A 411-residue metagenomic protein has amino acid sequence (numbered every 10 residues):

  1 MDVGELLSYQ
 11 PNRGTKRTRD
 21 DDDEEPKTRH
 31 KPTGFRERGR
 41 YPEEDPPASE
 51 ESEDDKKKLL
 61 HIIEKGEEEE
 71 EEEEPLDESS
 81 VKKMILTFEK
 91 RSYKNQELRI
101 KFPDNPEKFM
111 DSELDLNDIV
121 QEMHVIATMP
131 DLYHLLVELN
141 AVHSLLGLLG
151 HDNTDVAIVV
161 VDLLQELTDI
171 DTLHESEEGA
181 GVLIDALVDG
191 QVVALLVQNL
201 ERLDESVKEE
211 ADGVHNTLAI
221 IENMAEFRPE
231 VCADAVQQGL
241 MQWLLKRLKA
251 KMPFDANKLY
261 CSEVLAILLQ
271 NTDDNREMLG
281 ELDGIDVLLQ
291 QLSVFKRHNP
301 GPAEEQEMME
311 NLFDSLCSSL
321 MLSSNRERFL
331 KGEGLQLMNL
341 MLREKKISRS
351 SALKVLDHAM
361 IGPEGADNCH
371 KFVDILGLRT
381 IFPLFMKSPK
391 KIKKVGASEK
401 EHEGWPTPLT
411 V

Functional and structural regions predicted by a protein language model:
M1-L132, Q165, D169, L183-V188 (+2 more regions): N-terminal "cap/leader" segments of large eukaryotic alpha-helical scaffolds
K56, K108-H124, N153-S176, V188-G190 (+10 more regions): Alpha-helical solenoid repeats of the armadillo/HEAT superfamily in eukaryotic scaffolding/adaptor proteins
F102-P106, T128-M129, L136, A141-L146 (+7 more regions): HEAT/HEAT-like alpha-solenoid repeats
H124, Y133-H134, L146, V197 (+5 more regions): Amphipathic alpha-helical repeat scaffolds
D131, A180-V182, P229, D273: Leucine-rich repeat
V142-I158: Blade-loop segments of beta-propeller domains
